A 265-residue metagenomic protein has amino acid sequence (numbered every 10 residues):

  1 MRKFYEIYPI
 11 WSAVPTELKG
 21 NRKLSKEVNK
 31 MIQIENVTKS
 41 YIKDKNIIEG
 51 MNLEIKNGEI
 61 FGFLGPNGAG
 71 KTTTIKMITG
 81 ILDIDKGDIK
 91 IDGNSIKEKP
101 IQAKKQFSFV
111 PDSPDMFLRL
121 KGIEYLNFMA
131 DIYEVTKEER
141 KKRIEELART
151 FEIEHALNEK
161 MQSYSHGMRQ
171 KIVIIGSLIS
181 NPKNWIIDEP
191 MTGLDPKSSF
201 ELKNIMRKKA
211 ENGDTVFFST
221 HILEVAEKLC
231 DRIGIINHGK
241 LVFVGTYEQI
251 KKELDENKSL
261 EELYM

Functional and structural regions predicted by a protein language model:
M1-K39: ABC-family P-loop ATPase nucleotide-binding domain
K3, V14-E17, K23, G50-N52 (+4 more regions): Acidic/proline-rich low-complexity IDRs
F4, P15, S25, V110-S113 (+2 more regions): Intrinsically disordered, low-complexity regulatory regions of eukaryotic regulatory proteins
I32, K39-N237, V242-F243: ABC transporter nucleotide-binding domains
K240-E262: Conserved beta-strand-loop-alpha-helix hinge in the C-terminal portion of ABC ATPase nucleotide-binding domains
